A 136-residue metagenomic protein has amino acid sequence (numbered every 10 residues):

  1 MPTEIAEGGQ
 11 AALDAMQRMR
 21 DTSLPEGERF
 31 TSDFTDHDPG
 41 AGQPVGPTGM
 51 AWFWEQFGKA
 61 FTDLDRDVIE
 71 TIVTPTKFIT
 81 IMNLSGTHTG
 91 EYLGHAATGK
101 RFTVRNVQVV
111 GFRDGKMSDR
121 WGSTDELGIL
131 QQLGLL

Functional and structural regions predicted by a protein language model:
M1-L136: C-terminal and inter-domain tail/linker signature
